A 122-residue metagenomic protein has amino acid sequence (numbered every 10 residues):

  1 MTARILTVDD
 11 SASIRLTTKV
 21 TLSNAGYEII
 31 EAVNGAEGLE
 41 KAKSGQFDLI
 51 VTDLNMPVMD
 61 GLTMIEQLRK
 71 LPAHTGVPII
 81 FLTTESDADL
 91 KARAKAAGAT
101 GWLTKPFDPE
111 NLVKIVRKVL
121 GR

Functional and structural regions predicted by a protein language model:
T2-S13, T18-L22: Conserved acidic segment of CheY-like receiver
G26-V33, K41: Short hydrophobic/Thr-rich beta-strand motif most characteristic of the beta2 strand and flanking loop of CheY-like
Q46-V51: Active-site beta3 strand of CheY-like receiver
D53, T83: Active-site residues of response regulator receiver
M56: Receiver (REC) domain active-site loop signature in two-component systems and cognate sites in sensor histidine kinases
T100: Short, glycine/charged-rich "phosphate-handling" switch motifs in NTP-dependent and phosphotransfer domains
F107-V116: C-terminal output helix
